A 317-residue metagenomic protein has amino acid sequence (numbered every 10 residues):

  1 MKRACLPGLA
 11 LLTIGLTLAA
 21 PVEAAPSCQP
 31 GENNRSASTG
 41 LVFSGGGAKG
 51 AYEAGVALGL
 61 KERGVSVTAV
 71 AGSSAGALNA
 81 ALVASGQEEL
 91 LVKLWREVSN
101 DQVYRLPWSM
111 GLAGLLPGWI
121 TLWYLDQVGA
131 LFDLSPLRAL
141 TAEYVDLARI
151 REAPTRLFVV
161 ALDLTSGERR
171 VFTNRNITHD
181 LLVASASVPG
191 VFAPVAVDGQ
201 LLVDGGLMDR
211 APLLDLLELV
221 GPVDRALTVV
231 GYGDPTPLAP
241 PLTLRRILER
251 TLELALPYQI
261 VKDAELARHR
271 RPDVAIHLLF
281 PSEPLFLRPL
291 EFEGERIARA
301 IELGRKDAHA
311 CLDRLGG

Functional and structural regions predicted by a protein language model:
P7-L18: Bacterial N-terminal signal peptides
A20-E23: Sec/Tat signal peptide C-region and signal peptidase I cleavage site
A25-V70: Helix-rich "cap/lid" substructures immediately adjacent to catalytic or cofactor-binding pockets
R35-T39, E88-L140, L164-T165, R169 (+3 more regions): Non-catalytic peripheral regions of patatin-like phospholipases
G46, V56, G76, T141 (+5 more regions): Conserved small-residue
E53, N79-A80, L213: Short helix immediately C-terminal to the catalytic nucleophile in hydrolase catalytic domains
A77-E88: Short glycine-enriched nucleophile-adjacent loop and the immediately C-terminal alpha-helix near the catalytic center
D101-L106, V145-R156: A short alpha-helix-loop-beta-strand transition element characteristic of N-terminal alpha/beta dinucleotide-binding
